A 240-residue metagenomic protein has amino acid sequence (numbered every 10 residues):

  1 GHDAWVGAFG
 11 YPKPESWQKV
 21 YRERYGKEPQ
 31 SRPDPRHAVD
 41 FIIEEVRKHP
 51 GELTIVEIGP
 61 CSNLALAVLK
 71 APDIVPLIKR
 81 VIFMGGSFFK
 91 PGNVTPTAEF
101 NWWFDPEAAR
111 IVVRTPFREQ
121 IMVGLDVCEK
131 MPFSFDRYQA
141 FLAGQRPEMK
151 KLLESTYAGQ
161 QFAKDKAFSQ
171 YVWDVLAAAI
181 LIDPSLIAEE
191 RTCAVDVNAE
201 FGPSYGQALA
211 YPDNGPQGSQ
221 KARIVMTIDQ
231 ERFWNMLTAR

Functional and structural regions predicted by a protein language model:
G1-G7: Short intrinsically disordered, low-complexity coil segments enriched in acidic
D3, P12-K130, F135: Active-site histidine-anchored catalytic micro-motif
W103-E107, E119-R240: Conformational coupling and interaction surfaces
